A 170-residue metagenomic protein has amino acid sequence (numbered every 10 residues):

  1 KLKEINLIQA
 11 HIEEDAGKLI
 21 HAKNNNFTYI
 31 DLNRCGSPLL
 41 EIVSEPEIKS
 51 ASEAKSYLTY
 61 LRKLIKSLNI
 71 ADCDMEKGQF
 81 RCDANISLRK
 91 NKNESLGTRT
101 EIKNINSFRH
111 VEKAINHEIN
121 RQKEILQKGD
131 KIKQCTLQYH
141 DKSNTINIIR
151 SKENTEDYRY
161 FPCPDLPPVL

Functional and structural regions predicted by a protein language model:
K1-L170: Basic, nucleic-acid-interacting segments
